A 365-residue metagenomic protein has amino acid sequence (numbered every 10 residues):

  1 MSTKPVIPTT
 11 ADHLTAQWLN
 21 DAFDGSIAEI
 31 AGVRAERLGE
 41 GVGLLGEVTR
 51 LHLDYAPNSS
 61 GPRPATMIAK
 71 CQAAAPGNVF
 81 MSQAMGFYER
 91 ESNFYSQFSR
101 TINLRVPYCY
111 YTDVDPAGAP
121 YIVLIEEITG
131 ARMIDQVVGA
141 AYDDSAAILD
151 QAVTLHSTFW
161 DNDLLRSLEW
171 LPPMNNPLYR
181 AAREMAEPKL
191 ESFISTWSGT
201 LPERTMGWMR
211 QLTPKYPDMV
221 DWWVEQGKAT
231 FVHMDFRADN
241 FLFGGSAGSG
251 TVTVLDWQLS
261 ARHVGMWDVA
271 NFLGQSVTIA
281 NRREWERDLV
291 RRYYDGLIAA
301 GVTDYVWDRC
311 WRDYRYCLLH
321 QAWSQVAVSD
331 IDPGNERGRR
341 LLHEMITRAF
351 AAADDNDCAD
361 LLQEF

Functional and structural regions predicted by a protein language model:
M1-V33: Juxta-kinase regulatory segment immediately upstream of eukaryotic protein kinase catalytic domains
S2, A131-H233, F243-G248, L341-M345 (+1 more regions): ATP-dependent phospho-/nucleotidyl transfer catalytic cores
S26-A35, G301-Y314: Short, surface-exposed acidic
E36-R183, G265-M266, V277: Conserved ATP-binding subdomain of kinase catalytic cores across diverse folds
E40, A117, D144, V224 (+7 more regions): Secondary-structure capping and boundary motifs in well-ordered enzyme cores
V42-S60, I68, T213-G265: Active-site acidic catalytic loop and adjacent metal/ATP-binding pocket of ATP-dependent phosphoryl transfer enzymes
N93, L259-V302, L318-G338: Active-site activation/catalytic loop segments of kinase-like enzymes and analogous catalytic loops in related
A300, D304-D308, H320-F365: Extended catalytic cores and adjacent scaffolds of nucleotide/polyanion-binding enzymes
